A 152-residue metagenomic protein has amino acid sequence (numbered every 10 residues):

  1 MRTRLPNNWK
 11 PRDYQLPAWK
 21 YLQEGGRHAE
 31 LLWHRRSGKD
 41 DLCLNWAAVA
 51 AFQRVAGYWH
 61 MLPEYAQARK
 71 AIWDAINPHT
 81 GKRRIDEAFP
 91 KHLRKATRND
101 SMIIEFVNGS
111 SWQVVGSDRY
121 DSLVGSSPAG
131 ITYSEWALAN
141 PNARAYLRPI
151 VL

Functional and structural regions predicted by a protein language model:
M1-L152: Phosphate/NTP-binding elements of NTP-utilizing enzymes
